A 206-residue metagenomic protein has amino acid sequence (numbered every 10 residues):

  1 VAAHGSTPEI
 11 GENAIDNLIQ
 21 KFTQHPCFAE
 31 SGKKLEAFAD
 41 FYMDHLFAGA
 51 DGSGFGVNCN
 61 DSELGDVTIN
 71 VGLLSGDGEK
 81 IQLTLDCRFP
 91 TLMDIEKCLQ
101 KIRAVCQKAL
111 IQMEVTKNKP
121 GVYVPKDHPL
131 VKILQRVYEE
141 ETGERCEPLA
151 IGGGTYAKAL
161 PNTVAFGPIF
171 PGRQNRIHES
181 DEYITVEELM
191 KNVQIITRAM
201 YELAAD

Functional and structural regions predicted by a protein language model:
V1, R88-P90: Solvent-exposed residues in well-ordered beta-strands and their adjoining turns, especially edge/terminal strands
S6-N70, S75-G78, L92, Q112-D206: An extended, acidic, His-containing surface patch that forms the Zn2+-binding/catalytic region of metallohydrolases
L83-R88, T116-K117: Short, hydrophobic beta-strand segments
L92-C98: Short, conserved charged micro-motifs
L99-A109: Short, non-transmembrane amphipathic alpha-helical segments
